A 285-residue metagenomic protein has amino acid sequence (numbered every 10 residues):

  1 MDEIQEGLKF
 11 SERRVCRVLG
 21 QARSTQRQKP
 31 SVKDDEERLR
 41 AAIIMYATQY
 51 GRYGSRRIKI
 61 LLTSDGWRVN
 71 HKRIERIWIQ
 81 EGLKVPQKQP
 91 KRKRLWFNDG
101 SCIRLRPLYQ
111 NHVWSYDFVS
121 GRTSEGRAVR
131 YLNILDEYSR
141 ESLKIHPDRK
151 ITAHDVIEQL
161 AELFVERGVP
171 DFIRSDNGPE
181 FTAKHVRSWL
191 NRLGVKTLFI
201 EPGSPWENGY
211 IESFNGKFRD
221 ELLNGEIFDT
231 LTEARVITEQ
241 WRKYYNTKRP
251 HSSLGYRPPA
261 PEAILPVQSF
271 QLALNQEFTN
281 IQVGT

Functional and structural regions predicted by a protein language model:
M1-V32, L198, G203: Basic, low-complexity segments
F10-S11, Y53, V69, D229: Residue-level signal for the short linker/turn that defines the boundary of a DNA-recognition helix
V15-L19, Q26, I43, I58 (+14 more regions): Mobile genetic element proteins and their domesticated derivatives, centered on retroelements and DNA transposons
Q21-V113, S204, P258-V267: Basic, flexible linker segments flanking DNA-binding modules in nucleic acid-interacting mobile-element proteins
R68-L135, E141, H154-Q159, E166-P170 (+1 more regions): Mobile-element integrase/transposase regions, centering on the N-terminal DNA-binding/Zn-coordinating module
I145-H146: Short hydrophobic alpha-helix segments
S175-W189, T197-R219, L231-E239, P259-I264: RNase H-like two-metal-ion nuclease catalytic core shared by retroviral integrases and related mobile-element nucleases
L193-V195, K217-T285: C-terminal domain-tail junction helix/linker
